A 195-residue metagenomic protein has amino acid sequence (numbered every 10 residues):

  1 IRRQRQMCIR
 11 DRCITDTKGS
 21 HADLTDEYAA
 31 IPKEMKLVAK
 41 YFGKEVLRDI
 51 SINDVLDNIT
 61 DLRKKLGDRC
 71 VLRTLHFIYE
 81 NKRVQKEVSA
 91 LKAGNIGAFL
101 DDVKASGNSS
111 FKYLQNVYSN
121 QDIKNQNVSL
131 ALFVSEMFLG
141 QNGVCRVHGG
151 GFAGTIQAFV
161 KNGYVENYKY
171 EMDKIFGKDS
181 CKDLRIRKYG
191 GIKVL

Functional and structural regions predicted by a protein language model:
I1, Y41-K44, G177-D179: Structural alpha-beta junctions
I1-I9: Single conserved hydrophobic/aromatic residue that forms the stacking wall/gate of nucleotide- or nucleobase-binding
R10-S51: A conserved active-site cap/scaffold subdomain adjacent to cofactor or substrate pockets
G19, D54, K188: Residue-level detector of flexible, active-site-proximal loop/helix-junction positions within diverse enzyme catalytic
A39-R69: Glycine-rich phosphate/pyrophosphate-binding loop and adjacent beta-alpha nucleotide/cofactor-binding cores
I59-L195: Glycine-rich, charge-dense phosphate/pyrophosphate-binding loop(s) and the adjacent flexible "lid"/catalytic subdomain
